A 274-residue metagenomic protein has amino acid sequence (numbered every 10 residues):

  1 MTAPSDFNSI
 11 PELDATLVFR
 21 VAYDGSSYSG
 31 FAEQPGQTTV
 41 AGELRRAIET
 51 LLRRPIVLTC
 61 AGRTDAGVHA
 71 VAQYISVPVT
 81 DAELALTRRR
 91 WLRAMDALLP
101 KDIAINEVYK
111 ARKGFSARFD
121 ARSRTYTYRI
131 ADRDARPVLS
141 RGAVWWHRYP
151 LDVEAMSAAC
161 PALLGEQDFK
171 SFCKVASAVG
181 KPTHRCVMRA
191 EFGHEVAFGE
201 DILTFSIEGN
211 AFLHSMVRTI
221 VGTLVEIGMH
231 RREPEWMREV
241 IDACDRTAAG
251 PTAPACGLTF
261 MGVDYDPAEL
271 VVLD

Functional and structural regions predicted by a protein language model:
T2-D274: Structured-RNA-binding interfaces characteristic of tRNA pseudouridine synthases
